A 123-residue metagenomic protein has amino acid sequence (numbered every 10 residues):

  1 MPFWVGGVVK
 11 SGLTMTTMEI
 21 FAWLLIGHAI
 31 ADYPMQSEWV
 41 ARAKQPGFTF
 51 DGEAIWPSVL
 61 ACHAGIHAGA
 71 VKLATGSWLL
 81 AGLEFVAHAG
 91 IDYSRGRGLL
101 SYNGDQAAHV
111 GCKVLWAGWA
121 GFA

Functional and structural regions predicted by a protein language model:
P2-A22, A68-L80, L115-A123: Helix-coil boundary and interhelical linker segments in multi-pass alpha-helical membrane proteins
W23-H67, F85, A89-G121: Interhelical loop and helix-boundary elements at the membrane-water interface of polytopic inner-membrane proteins
